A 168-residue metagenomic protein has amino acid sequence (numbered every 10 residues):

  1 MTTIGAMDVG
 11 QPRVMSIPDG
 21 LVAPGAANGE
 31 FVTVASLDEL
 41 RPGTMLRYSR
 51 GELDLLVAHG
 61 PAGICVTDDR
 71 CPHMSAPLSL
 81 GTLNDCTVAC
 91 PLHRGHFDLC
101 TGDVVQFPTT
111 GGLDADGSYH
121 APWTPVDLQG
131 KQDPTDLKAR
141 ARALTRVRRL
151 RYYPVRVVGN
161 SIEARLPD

Functional and structural regions predicted by a protein language model:
T2-D85, D98-L99, D103, D116-D168: N-terminal pre-ligand scaffold of iron-sulfur
D85-L92, D103-L113: Short cysteine/histidine-rich metal-coordination sites, predominantly Zn2+-binding motifs
H93-F97: Detector for the c-type heme attachment site
